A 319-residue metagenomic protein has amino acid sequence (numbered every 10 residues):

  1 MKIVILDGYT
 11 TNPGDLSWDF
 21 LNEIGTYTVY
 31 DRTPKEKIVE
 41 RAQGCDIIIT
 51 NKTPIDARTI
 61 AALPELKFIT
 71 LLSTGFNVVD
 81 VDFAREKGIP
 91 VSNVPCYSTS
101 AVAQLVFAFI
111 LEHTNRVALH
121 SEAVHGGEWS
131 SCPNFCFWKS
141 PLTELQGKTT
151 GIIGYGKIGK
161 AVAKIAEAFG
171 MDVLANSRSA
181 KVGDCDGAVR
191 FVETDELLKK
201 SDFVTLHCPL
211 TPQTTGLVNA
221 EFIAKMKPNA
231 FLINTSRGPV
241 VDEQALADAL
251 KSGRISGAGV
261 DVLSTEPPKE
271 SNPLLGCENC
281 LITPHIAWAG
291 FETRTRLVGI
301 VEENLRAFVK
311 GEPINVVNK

Functional and structural regions predicted by a protein language model:
M1-C45, L174: N-terminal glycine-/charge-rich "phosphate-binding" loop or analogous flexible N-terminal tail
D31, L72-S73, I89-S100, S177 (+1 more regions): Short beta->alpha connector loops at strand-helix junctions that form conserved, small/polar/Pro-enriched
I55-A61, R178-P273: Rossmann-like adenosine-cofactor binding region
C96-T149, G183, V317: Phosphate-binding beta-alpha-beta segment of Rossmann-like dinucleotide-binding domains, i.e., the NAD(P)
Y155-G156: Glycine-rich Rossmann-fold phosphate-binding loop(s) that bind the pyrophosphate of adenine dinucleotide cofactors
G159-K160: N-terminal Rossmann-fold NAD(P) dinucleotide-binding loop
L297-K319: NAD(P)-dependent dehydrogenase/reductase Rossmann-like domain
